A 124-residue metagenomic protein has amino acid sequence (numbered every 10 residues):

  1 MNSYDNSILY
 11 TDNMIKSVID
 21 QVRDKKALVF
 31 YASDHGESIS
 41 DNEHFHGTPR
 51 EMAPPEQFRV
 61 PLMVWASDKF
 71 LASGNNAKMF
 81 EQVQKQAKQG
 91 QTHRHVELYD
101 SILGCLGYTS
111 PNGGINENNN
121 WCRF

Functional and structural regions predicted by a protein language model:
M1-F124: Catalytic domains that recognize anionic headgroups
